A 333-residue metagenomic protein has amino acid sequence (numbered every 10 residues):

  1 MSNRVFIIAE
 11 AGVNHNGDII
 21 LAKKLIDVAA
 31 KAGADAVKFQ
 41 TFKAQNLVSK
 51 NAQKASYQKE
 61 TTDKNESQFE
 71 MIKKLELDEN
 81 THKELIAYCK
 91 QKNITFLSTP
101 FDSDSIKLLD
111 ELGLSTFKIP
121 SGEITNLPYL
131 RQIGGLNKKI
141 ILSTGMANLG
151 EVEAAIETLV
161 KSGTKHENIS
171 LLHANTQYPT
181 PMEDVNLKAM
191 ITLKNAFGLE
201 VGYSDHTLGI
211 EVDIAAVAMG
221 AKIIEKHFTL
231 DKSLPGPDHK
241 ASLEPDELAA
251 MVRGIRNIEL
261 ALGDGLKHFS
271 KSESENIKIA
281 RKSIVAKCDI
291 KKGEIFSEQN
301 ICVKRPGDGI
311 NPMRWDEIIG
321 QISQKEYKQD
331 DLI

Functional and structural regions predicted by a protein language model:
M1-I333: Catalytic cores and adjacent flexible loops of soluble metabolic enzymes that perform enolate/carbanion chemistry on
